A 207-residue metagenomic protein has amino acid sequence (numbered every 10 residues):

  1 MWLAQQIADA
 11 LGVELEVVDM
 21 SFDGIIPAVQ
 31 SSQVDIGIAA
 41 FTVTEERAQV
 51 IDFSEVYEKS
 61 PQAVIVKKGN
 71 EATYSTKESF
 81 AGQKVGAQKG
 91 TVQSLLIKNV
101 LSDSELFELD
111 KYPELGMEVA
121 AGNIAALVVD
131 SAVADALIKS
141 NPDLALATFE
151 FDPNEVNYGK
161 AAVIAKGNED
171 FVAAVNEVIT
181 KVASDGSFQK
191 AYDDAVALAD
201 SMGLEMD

Functional and structural regions predicted by a protein language model:
M1-A10, T91, G159-A199: Extended ligand-binding regions for polar small-molecule ligands
M1-A40: Extracytoplasmic small-molecule ligand-binding "clamshell" domains of the periplasmic binding protein/Venus flytrap
A4-L11, Q93-K111, I138-P142: Ligand-binding cleft/hinge of the Venus flytrap
G12-E14, S31-A39, Q83-K84, A120-V133 (+1 more regions): Alpha-to-beta junction loops
E16-P27, A72, F107-A121: Short helix-initiation/N-cap motifs at beta->coil->alpha
F41-Q49, K98-N99, A125-N157, A195: A ligand-binding cleft/hinge motif common to bilobed small-molecule-binding domains
S54, K67-K84: Flexible hinge/capping segments at coil-to-helix
K59-V66, D135, K139-E177, D200-D207: Periplasmic-binding protein-like
